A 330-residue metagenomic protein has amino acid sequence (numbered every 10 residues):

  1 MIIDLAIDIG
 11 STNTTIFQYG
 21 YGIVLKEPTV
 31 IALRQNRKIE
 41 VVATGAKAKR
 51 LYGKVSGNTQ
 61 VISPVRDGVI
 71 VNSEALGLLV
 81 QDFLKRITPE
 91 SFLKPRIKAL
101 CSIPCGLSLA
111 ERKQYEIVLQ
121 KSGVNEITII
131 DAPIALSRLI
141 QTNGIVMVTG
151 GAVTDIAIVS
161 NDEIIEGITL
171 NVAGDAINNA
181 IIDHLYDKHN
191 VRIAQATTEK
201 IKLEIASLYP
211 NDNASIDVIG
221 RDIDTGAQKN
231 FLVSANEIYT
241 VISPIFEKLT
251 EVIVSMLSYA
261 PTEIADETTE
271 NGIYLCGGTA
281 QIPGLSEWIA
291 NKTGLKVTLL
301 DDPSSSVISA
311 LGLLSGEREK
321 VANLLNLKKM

Functional and structural regions predicted by a protein language model:
M1-T149, V159-I273, A280-D302, V307 (+1 more regions): Nucleotide/phosphate-binding catalytic cleft detector across ATP-hydrolyzing and phosphate-transferring enzymes
